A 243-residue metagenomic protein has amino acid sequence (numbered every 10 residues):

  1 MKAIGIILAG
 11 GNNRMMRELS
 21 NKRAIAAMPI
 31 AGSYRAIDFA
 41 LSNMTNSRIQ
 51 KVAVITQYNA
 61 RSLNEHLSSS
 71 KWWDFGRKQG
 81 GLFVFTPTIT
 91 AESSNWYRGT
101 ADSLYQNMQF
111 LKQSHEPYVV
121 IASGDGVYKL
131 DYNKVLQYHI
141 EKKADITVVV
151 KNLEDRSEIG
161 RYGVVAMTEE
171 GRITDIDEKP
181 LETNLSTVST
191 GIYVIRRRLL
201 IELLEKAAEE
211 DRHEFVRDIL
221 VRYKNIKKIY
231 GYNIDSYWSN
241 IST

Functional and structural regions predicted by a protein language model:
M1-W72, K78-G80, A91, F110: N-terminal glycine-rich phosphate-binding loop and ensuing alpha1 helix
I4, F75-E169, V194, E202-K206: Conserved beta-loop-beta/alpha segment of the NTase-like Rossmann-fold superfamily that binds/positions NTPs
G11, D125, T243: Active-site glycine-centered loops adjacent to acidic/histidine catalytic or metal-binding residues that shape
E18, E154-R156, E182-N184: Short Gly/Pro-enriched turn/cap motifs at secondary-structure boundaries
A36-A40, D102-Q106, D218-I219: Well-ordered alpha-helical segments embedded in enzymatic catalytic cores
V120, V127, L136, I140 (+1 more regions): Catalytic-core segments of class I nucleotidyltransferases/pyrophosphorylases that form NMP-activated intermediates
